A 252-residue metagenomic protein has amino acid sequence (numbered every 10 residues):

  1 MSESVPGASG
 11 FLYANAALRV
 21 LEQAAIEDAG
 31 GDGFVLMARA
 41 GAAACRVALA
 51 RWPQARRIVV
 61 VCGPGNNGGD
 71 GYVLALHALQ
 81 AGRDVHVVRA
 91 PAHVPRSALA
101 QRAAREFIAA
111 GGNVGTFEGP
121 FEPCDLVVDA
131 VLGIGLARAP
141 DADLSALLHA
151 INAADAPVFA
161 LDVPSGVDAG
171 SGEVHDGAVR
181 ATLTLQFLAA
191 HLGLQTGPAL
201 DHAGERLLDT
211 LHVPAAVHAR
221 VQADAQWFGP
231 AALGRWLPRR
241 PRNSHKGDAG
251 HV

Functional and structural regions predicted by a protein language model:
M1-L12, R39, P64-Y72, A109-V114 (+1 more regions): Phosphate-binding glycine-rich loops and adjacent basic patches that engage nucleotide phosphates, nucleic-acid
M1-V61: An N-terminal, well-structured beta->alpha segment
S2-V20, C124-H251: YjeF_N-associated NAD(P)HX repair module
F11-L18, G30-G41, N67, G71 (+5 more regions): Generic structural signal for well-ordered, non-membrane alpha-helical segments in soluble metabolic enzymes
R19-E22, I26, Q101-A104, G234: Generic detector of well-ordered alpha-helical segments enriched in charged/polar residues, highlighting helical
D28-A29, F34-V35, A104-I108, A223-F228: Acidic/glycine-enriched edge-of-secondary-structure segments
V35, V61-C62, A90-P91, I134-G135 (+2 more regions): Short, contiguous strand/loop micro-motifs
C45-V131, A139-L161: Nucleotide and nucleotide-moiety/phosphate-recognizing core
